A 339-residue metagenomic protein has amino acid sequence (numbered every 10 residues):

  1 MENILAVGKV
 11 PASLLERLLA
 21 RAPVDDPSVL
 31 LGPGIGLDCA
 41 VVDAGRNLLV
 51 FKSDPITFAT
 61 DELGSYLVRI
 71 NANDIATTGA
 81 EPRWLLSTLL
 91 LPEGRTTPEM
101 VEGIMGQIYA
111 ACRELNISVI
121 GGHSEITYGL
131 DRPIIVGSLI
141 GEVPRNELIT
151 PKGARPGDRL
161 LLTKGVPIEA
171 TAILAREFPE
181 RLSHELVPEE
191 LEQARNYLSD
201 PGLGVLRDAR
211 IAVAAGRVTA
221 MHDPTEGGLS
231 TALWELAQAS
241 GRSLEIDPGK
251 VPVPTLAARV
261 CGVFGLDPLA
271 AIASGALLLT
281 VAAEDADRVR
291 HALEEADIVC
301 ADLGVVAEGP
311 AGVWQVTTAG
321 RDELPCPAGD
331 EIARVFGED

Functional and structural regions predicted by a protein language model:
N3-A6, V10-L15, A296-D339: Acidic, Ser/Thr/Pro-rich beta/coil linker or hinge segments at domain junctions
G8-T163, I168: Glycine-rich phosphate/pyrophosphate-binding loop regions near the starts of catalytic domains
L31-G34, P224-T225, S243-P252, A270-I272 (+1 more regions): Beta-strand->loop->alpha-helix junctions that form or flank phosphate-binding loops in nucleotide-handling enzymes
G32-G34, V42-G45, T78, C112 (+8 more regions): Solvent-exposed alpha-helices and their adjacent loops that cap or buttress functional pockets in soluble metabolic
P92-T96, N196-A273: Active-site-proximal betaalpha loop/short-helix elements that scaffold phosphoryl/nucleotidyl transfer chemistry
R145-D200, E338: Phosphate/diphosphate-binding glycine-rich loops and adjacent basic-rich segments that engage nucleotide
S274-T280: A short beta-alpha structural unit
V281-D287: Helix N-cap motif at beta-to-alpha junctions
